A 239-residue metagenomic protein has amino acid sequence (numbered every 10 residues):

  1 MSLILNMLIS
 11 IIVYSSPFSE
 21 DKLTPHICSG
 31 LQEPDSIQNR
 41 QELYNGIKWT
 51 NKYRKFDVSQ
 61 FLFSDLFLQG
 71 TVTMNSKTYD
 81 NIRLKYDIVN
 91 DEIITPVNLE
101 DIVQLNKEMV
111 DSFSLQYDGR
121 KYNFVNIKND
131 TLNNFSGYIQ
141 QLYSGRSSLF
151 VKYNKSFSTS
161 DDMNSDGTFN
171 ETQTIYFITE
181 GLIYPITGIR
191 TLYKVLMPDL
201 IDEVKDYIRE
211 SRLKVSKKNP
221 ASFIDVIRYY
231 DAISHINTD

Functional and structural regions predicted by a protein language model:
M1-L23, V226, T238-D239: Bacterial Sec-dependent N-terminal signal peptides
S15-K52: Sec-dependent signal peptide cleavage junction
Y53, F61-T191: Aromatic-patch recognition
S165-N237: Mixed-charge (acidic/basic) macromolecular-recognition segments
